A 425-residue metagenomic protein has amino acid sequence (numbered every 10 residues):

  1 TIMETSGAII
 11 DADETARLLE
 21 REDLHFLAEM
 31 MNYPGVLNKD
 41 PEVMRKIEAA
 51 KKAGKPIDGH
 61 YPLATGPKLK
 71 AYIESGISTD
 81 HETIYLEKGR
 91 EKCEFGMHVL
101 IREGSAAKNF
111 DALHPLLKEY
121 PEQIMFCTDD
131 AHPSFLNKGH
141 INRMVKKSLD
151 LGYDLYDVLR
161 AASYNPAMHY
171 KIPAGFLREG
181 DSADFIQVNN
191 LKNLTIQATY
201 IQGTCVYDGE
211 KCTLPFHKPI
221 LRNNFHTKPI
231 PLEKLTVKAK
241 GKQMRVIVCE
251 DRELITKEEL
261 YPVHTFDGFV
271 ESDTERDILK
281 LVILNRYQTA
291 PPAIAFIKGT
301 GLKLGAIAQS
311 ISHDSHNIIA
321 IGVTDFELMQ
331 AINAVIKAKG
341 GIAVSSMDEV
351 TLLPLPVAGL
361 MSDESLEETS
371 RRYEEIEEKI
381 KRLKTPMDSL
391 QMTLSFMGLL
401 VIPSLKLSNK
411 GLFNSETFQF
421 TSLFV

Functional and structural regions predicted by a protein language model:
T1-M3: Metal-cofactor-binding active-site regions of metalloenzymes
A8-A28, G35-L100, S105-F126, L136-D157 (+1 more regions): Histidine/acidic residue-rich metal-binding segments in metalloenzymes
N32, H132: Short, glycine/acidic-enriched loop or turn micro-motifs at the edges of active sites
D129: Active-site glycine-centered loops adjacent to acidic/histidine catalytic or metal-binding residues that shape
F135-G152, Y156-V425: Active-site microenvironment of metallo-dependent hydrolases
